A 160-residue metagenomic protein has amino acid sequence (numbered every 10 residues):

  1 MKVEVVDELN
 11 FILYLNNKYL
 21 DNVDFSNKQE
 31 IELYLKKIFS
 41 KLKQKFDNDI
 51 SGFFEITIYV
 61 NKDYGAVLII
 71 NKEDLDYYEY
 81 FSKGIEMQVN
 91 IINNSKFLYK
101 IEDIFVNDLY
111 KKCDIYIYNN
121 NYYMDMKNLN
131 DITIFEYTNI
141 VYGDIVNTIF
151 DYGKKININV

Functional and structural regions predicted by a protein language model:
K2-N48: N-terminal ordered "arm"
N10-F11, Y64-A66, Y122: Hydrophobic residues embedded in beta-strands of well-ordered beta-sheets
L15-N17, I70-K72, M124-N130: Short beta-strand-to-loop capping motifs
I31-K41, S82-S95: Short, cationic low-complexity segments
K45-V60, Y110-Y118: Short glycine-rich, low-complexity/disordered patches
D49-E86: Ordered, amphipathic secondary-structure segments that act as subunit-interaction surfaces in large macromolecular
G84-N120, K127-L129: Phosphate/anion-contacting hairpin/loop surfaces
Y122-V160: Glycine-rich, aromatic-bearing surface loops/beta-hairpins
